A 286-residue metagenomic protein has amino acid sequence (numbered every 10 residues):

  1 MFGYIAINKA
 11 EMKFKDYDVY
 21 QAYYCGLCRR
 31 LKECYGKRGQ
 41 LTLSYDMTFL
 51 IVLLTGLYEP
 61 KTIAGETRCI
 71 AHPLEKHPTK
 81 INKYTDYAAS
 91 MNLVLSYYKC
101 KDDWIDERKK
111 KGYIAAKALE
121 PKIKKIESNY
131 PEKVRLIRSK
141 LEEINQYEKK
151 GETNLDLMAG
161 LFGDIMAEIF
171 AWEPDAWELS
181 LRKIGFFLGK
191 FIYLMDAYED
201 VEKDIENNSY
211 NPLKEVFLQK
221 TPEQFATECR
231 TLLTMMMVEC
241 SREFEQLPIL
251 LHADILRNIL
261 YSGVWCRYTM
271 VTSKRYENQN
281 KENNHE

Functional and structural regions predicted by a protein language model:
M1-K183, K190, L194-T221, F225-L232 (+4 more regions): Acidic catalytic motifs of isoprenoid enzymes
I259-L260: Short, highly charged C-terminal tails/helix-capping segments
K281: Glycine-rich oxoanion-binding loops at beta->alpha junctions
